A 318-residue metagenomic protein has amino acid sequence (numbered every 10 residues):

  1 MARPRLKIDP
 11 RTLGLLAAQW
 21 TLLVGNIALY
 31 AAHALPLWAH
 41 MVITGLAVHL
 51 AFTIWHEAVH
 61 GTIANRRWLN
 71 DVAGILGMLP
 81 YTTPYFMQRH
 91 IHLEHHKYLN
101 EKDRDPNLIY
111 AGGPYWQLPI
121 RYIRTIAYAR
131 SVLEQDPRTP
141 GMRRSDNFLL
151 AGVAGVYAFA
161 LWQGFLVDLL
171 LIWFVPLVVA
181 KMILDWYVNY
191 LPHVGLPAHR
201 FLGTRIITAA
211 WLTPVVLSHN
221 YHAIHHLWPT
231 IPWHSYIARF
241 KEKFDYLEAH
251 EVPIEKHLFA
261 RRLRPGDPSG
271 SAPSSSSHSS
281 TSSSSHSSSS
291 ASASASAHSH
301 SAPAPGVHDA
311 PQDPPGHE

Functional and structural regions predicted by a protein language model:
M1-L50, I54, M78-V175, T230-E318: Non-catalytic, topology-defining segments of multipass membrane proteins
L46-A58, P84-Q88, W173-A198, S218-N220: Transmembrane alpha-helical segments that form the membrane-embedded catalytic/substrate-channel core of multi-pass
W55-H56, H60-G61, H92, H225: His-Asp-centered metal-binding catalytic motifs of divalent-metal-dependent phosphohydrolases/nucleases
A58-V59, Y98, G195, L227: Active-site His/Glu-centered metal-binding helix of metallohydrolases
V59, I63-A64, R200, W228 (+1 more regions): Active-site-flanking alpha-helical
I63-T83, D103-G113, H199-L212: Juxtamembrane helix-capping/reentrant segments at transmembrane boundaries
I75, W186, P214, A238-E242: Generic recognition of well-ordered alpha-helical segments
H193, W211-V215, H219-H222, L227: Cytosolic/matrix-facing juxtamembrane and C-terminal tails of multi-pass cellular membrane proteins
